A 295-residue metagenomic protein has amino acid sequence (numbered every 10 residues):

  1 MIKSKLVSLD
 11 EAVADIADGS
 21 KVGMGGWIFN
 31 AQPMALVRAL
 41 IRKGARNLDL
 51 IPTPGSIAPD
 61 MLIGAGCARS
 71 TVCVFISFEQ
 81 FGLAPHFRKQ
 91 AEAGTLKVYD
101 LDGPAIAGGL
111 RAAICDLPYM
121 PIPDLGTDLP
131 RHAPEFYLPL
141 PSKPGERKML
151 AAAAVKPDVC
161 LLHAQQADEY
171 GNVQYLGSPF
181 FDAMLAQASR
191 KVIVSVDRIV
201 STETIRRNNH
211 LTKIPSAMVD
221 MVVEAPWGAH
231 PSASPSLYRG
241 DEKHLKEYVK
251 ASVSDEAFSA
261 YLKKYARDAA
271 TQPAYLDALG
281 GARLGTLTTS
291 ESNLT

Functional and structural regions predicted by a protein language model:
M1-T295: Conserved alpha/beta enzyme-core scaffold
